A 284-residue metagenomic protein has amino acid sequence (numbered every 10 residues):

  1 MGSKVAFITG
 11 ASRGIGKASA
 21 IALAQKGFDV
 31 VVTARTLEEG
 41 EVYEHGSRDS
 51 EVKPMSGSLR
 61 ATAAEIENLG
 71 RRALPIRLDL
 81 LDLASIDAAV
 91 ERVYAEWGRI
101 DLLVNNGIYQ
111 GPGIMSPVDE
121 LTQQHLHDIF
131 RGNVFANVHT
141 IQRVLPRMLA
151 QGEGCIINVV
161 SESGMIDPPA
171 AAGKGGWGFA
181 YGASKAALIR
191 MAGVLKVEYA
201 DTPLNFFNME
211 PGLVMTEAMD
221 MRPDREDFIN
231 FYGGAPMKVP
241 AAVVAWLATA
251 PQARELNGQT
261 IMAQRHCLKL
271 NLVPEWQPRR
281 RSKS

Functional and structural regions predicted by a protein language model:
S12-R13: Conserved glycine-rich cofactor-binding loop
K26-A61: Conserved glycine-rich Rossmann-like NAD(P)H-binding loop of the short-chain dehydrogenase/reductase
K53-R60, R77-A89, Q123: The beta1-alpha1 cofactor-binding region of Rossmann-like NAD(H)/NADP(H)-dependent oxidoreductases
Y109-Q110, E120-Q124, C155-D201, L213-V214: Catalytic loop of short-chain dehydrogenase/reductase
I114-V118, T122-F130: Substrate-binding pocket helix/loop in short-chain dehydrogenase/reductase
I141-Q142, G193: A short, exposed helix-loop element centered on a Lys and neighboring polar residues
N208, D227-S284: C-terminal helical subdomain
